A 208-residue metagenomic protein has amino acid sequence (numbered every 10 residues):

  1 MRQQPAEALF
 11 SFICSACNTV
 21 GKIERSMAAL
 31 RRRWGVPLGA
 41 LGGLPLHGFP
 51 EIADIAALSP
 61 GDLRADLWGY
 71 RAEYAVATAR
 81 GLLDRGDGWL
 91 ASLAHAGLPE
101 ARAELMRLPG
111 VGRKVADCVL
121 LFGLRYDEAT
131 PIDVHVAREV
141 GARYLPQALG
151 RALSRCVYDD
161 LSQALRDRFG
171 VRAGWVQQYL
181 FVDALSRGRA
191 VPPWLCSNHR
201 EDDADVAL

Functional and structural regions predicted by a protein language model:
M1-L208: HhH-family (HhH-GPD) DNA N-glycosylase catalytic core used in base-excision repair
